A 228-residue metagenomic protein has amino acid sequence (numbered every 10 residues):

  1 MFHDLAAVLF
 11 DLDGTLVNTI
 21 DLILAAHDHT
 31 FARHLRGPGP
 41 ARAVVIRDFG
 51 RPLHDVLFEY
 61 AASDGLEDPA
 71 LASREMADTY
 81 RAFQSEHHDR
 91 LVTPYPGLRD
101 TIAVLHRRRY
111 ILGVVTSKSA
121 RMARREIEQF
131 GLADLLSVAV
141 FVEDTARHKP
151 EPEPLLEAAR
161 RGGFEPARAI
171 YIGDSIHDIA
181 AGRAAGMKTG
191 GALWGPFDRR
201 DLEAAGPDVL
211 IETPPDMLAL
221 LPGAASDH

Functional and structural regions predicted by a protein language model:
M1-V8, A103-H106, A120, R124-H228: Asp-based, Mg2+/Mn2+-dependent phosphohydrolase catalytic module
F2-R99, H106-R108, R121: N-terminal helical cap/lid subdomain that shapes the substrate entry/recognition surface in HAD-like hydrolases
L16, I46, P94, L112 (+3 more regions): Conserved SAM-binding loop
P38-G39, D68, L112, D134 (+2 more regions): Residue-level detector of short coil/turn "hinge" positions at structural boundaries
P94, V115, R147: Residue-level marker of regulatory loop/turn positions in helix-turn-helix DNA-binding domains and in histidine
